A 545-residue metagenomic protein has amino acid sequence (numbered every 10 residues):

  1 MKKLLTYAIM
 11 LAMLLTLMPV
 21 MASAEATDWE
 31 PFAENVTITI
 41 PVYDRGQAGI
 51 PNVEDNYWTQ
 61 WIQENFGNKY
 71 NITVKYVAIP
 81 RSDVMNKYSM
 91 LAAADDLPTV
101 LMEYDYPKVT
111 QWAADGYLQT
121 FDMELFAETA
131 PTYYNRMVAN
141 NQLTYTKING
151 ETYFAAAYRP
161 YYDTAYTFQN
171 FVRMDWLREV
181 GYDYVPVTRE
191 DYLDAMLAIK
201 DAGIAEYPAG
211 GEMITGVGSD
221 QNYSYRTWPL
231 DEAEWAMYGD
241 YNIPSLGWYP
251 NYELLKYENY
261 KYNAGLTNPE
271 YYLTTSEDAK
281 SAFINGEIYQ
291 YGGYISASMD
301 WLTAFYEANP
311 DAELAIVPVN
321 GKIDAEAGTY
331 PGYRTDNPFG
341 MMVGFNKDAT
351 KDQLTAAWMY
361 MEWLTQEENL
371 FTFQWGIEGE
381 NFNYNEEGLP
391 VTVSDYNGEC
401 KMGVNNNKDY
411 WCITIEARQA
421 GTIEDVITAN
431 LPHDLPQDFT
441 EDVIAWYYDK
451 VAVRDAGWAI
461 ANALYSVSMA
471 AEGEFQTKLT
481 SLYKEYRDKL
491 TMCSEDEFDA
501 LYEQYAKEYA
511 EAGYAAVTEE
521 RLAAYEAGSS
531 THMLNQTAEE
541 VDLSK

Functional and structural regions predicted by a protein language model:
L4-S23: Sec-dependent N-terminal signal peptides of Gram-positive bacterial secreted proteins and lipoproteins
A22-V180, Y184-R189, D220-Y223, E232-A236 (+4 more regions): Conserved N-terminal structural module of periplasmic/extracytoplasmic solute-binding proteins
Y43-R45, W363, E367-K489: Conserved small-residue motifs centered on glycine
R45-E54, W58-N68, T164-F171, R178-V185 (+2 more regions): Extracytoplasmic/periplasmic substrate-binding proteins
M85-L97, D115, D194-D201, E277-I288 (+1 more regions): Short helices/loops that flank or line small-molecule/ion binding pockets
P98-E103, P208, Y289-Y294: Paired acidic/hydrophobic, glycine-rich loop segments that form the ligand-binding mouth/hinge of periplasmic-binding
K147-G218, A236-A282, Y291-G292, G344-A356 (+5 more regions): Helix-loop-helix "hinge/cap" segment bordering the ligand-binding cleft or interdomain interface
Y260-Y262, A279-A297, W301-L302, A308-A312 (+1 more regions): Glycine-rich, aromatic-lined ligand/substrate-binding cores of catalytic and carbohydrate-binding domains
